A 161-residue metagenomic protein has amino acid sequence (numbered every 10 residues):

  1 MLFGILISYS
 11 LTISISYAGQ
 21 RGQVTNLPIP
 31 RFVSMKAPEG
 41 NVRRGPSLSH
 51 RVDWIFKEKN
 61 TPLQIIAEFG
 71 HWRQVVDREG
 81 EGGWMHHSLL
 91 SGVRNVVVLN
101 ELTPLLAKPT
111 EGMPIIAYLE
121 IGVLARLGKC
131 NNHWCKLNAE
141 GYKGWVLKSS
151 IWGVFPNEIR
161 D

Functional and structural regions predicted by a protein language model:
M1-T12: Bacterial N-terminal signal peptides
S16-R44, I55-K59, I66-H71, V76-E81 (+4 more regions): SH3-family beta-barrel domains
R51-V52: Beta-strand-rich domains and repeat architectures in extracellular enzymes and scaffolds, especially beta-propellers
